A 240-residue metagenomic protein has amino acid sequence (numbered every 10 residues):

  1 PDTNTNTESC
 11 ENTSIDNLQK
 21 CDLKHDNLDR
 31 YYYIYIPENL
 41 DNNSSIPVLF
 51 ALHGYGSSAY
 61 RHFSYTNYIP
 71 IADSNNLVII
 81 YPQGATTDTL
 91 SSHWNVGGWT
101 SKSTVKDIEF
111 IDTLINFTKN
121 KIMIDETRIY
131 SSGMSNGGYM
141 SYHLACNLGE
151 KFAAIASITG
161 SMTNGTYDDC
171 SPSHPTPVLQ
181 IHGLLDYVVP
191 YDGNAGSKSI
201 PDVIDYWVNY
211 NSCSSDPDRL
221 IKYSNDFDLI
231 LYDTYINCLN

Functional and structural regions predicted by a protein language model:
P1-V48, F63, S74, S103 (+6 more regions): A domain-start/cap signature at the N-terminus of enzymes
L40-L90, N164-G165, V188-P190: Short substrate-entry loop that stabilizes the transition state in hydrolases
Q83-K106: Cap/lid segment of the alpha/beta-hydrolase catalytic domain
T100-I122, H143: Alpha/beta-hydrolase active-site loop
M123-S135: Alpha/beta-hydrolase fold nucleophile elbow
S173-V178, C238-N240: Short, proline-enriched alpha-helix->beta-strand connector loops that line the catalytic pocket of alpha/beta-hydrolase
Q180-H182, D186: Short beta-strand/loop motif that positions the catalytic acidic residue of the alpha/beta-hydrolase fold
Y187-S199: Conserved alpha/beta-hydrolase "acid-adjacent" motif
